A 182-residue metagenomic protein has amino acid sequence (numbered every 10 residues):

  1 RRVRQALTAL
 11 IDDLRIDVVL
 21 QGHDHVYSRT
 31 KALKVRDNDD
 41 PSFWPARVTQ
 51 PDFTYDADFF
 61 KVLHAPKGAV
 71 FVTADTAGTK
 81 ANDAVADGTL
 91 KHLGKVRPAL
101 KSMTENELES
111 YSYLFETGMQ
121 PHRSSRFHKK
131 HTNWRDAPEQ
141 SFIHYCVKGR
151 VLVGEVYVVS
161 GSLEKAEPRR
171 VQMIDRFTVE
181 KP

Functional and structural regions predicted by a protein language model:
R1-V18, D24-P182: Metal-dependent phosphoesterase/phosphodiesterase active-site architecture
